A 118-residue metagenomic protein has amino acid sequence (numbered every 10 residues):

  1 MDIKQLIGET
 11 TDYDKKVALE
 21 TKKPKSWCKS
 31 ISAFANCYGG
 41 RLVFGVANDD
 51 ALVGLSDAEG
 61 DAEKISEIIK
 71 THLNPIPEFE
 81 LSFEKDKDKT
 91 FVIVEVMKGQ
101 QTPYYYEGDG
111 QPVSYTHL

Functional and structural regions predicted by a protein language model:
M1-L118: Conserved N-terminal catalytic/coupling substructures associated with nucleotide/phosphate chemistry
